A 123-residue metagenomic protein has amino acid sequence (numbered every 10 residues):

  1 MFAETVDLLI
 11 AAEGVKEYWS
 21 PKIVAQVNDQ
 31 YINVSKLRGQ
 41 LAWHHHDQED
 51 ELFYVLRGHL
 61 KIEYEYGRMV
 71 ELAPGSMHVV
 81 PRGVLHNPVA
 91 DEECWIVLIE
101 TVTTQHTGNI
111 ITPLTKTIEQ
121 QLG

Functional and structural regions predicted by a protein language model:
M1-N33, I111-G123: A short, N-terminal "cap"/entry segment at the start of jelly-roll beta-barrel domains of the cupin/DSBH fold
E17-Y18, Y31-D47: Conserved short histidine dyad/triad with adjacent acidic residue
N28, L56-R57, A73-P74, E92: A cytosolic small-molecule/anion-sensing beta-strand core signal
Q30-Y31, L60, R68, V84: Short acidic/polar mixed-charge low-complexity motifs
I32, D50, C94: Change "...and in nucleic-acid phosphodiester-cleaving endonucleases..." to "...and in nucleic-acid processing enzymes
K36-L37, H46-E65, I99-T101: Short, conserved beta-strand element in jelly-roll/cupin
Y66-G83: Short acidic-glycine-tyrosine-enriched beta hairpin
R82-I110: Ligand-binding loop in jelly-roll beta-barrel domains
